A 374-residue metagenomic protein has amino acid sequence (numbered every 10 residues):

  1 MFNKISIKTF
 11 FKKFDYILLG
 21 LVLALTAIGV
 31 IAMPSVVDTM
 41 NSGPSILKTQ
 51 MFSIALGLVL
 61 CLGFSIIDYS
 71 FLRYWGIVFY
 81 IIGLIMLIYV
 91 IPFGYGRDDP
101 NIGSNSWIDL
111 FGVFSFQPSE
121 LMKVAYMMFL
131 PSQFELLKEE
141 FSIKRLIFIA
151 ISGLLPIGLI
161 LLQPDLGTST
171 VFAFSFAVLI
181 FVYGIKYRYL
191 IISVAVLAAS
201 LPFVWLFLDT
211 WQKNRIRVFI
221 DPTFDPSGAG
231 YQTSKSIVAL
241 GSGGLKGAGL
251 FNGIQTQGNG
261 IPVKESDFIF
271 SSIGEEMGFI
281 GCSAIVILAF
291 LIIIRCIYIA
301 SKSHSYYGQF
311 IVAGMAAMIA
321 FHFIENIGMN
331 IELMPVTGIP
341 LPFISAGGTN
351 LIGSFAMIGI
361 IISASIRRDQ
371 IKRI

Functional and structural regions predicted by a protein language model:
M1-F11: Short, Lys/Arg-rich, polar N-terminal cytosolic tail immediately upstream of the first transmembrane signal-anchor
M1-N3, M33, N326-I374: A juxtamembrane structural motif centered on a specific transmembrane helix
L19-A27, I31-S35, T39-Q232, S271-I331 (+2 more regions): Hydrophobic alpha-helical transmembrane segments of multi-pass inner membrane proteins, especially in bacterial systems
D165-T170, A248-G253, K264-S266, S283 (+3 more regions): Transmembrane helix boundary and interhelical junction motifs in multipass membrane proteins
G241-G249, P342, N350: P-loop potassium selectivity filter motif centered on the GYG triad
G244-I280, Y307: Long extracytoplasmic/lumenal interhelical loops at the membrane interface of multi-pass membrane proteins
